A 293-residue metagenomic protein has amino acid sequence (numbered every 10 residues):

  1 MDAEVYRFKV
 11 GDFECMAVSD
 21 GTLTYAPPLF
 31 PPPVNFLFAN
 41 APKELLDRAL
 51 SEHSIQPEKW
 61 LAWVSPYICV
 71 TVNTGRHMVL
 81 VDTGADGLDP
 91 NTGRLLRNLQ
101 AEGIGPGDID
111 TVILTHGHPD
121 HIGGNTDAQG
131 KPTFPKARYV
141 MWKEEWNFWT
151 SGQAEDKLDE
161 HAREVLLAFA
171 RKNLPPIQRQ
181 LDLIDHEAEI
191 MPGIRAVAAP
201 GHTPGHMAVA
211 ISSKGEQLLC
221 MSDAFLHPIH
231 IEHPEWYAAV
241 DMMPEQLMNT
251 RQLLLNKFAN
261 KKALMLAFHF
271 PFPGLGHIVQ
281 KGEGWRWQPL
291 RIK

Functional and structural regions predicted by a protein language model:
E4-E102, A208-F225: Conserved beta-strand hairpin/beta-sheet module of binuclear metal-dependent hydrolase folds, prominently
M16-V18, I113, V140, D182-I184 (+3 more regions): Hydrophobic/aromatic beta-strand patches that form the interior of the parallel beta-sheet core in alpha/beta enzyme
D20-G21, T83-D86, G117, E144-E145 (+3 more regions): Active-site metal-binding loops of divalent metal-dependent hydrolases
A49-A62, G103, R163-L167, A238-R251: A short acidic, glycine-rich active-site loop that binds or catalyzes chemistry on phosphate/adenosine moieties
I55, C69, P90-V140: Active-site metal-binding motif and surrounding structural segment of the metallo-beta-lactamase
G93-I104, D108, P135-A198, Q246-K262: Metallo-beta-lactamase
V112-I122, P200-H206, L266-P273: Histidine-centered catalytic micro-motifs
K214-K293: Cap/insert and terminal regions of metallo-dependent hydrolase folds
